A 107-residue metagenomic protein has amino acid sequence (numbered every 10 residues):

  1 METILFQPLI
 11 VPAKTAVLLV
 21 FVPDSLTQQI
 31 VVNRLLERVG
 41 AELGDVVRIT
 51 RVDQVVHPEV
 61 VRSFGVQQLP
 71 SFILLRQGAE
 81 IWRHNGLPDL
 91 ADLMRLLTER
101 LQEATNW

Functional and structural regions predicted by a protein language model:
M1-E2, F21-P23, G40, G44-E59: Thiol-based oxidoreductase modules, predominantly thioredoxin-like and allied folds used for disulfide exchange
E2-A41: Local sequence-structure signature of Cys/Sec-based thiol-disulfide redox active-site neighborhoods
P8-L9, V60-S63, L96: CheY-like receiver
T15, F64-R76: Structural micro-motif
V17-L19, I49, F72: Hydrophobic beta-strand anchors of alpha/beta hydrolase catalytic cores
L26-Q28, V61, W82-H84: A generic structural signal for short coil/turn motifs at secondary-structure boundaries
V32-L35, F64-Q67, L87-D89: Short, glycine/charged-enriched secondary-structure capping and boundary segments
I73-W107: Non-catalytic, surface beta->alpha helical segment in thiol-disulfide oxidoreductase systems
